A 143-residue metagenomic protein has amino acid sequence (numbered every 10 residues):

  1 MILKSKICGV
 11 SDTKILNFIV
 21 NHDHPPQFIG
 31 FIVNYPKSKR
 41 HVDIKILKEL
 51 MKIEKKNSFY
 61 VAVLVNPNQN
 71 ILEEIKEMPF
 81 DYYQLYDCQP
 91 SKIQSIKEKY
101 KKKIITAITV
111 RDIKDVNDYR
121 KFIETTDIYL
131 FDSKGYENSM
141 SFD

Functional and structural regions predicted by a protein language model:
M1-F142: Conserved N-terminal beta1-alpha1 strand-loop-helix module at the mouth
